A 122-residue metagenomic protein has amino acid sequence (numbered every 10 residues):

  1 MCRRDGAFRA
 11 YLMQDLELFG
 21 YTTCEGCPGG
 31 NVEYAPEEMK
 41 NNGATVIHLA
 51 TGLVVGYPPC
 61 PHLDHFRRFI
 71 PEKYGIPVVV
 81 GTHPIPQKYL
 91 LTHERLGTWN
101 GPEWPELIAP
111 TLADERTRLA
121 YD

Functional and structural regions predicted by a protein language model:
M1-M39, P59-H62, I76, P84 (+3 more regions): Conserved mixed alpha/beta catalytic, RNA-binding, or beta-rich assembly cores of soluble enzyme, regulatory
E33-D64, R68: Mid-chain, well-packed structural core segment of small domains
G52, H83-I85: Short, ordered loop/turn segments at secondary-structure junctions
I70-P77: Alpha-helix-loop-beta-strand connector modules within alpha/beta enzyme cores
